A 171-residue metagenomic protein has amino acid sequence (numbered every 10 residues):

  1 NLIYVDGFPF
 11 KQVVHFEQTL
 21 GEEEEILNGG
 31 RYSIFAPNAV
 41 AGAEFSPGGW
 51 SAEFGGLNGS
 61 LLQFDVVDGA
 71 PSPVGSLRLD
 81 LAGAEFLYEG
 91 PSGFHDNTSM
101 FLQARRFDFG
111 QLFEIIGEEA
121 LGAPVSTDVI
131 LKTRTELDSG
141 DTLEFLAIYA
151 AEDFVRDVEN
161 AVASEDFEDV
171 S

Functional and structural regions predicted by a protein language model:
N1, A39, P71-G75, D96-M100 (+1 more regions): Outer-envelope beta-barrel architecture signal
N1-V14, G42: Extracytoplasmic beta-strand/coil segments of soluble accessory domains associated with Gram-negative outer-membrane
T19-L20, E25-I26, F107-A123: Surface-exposed beta-strand-turn/loop segments characteristic of Gram-negative outer-membrane beta-barrels
E24-S76, E85: A beta-strand signature from Gram-negative outer-membrane beta-barrel systems, especially the internal plug domain
L57, A70, L77-L81, G122-S126 (+1 more regions): Transmembrane beta-barrel outer-membrane domains
A82-R106, E119-F154, S171: Transmembrane beta-barrel wall of Gram-negative outer-membrane proteins
L112-E118, A150, V155-S164: Outer-membrane beta-barrel translocator domains and adjoining extracellular loop/strand segments of Gram-negative
